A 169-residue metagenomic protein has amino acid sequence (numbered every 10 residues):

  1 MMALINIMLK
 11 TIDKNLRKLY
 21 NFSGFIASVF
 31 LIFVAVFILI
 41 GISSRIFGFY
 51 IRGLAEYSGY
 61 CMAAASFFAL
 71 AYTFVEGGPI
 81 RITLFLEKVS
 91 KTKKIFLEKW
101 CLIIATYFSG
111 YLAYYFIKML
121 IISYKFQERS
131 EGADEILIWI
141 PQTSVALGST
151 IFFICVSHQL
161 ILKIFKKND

Functional and structural regions predicted by a protein language model:
M1-D169: Alpha-helical transmembrane segments and membrane-interface helix-loop junctions in multi-pass membrane proteins
